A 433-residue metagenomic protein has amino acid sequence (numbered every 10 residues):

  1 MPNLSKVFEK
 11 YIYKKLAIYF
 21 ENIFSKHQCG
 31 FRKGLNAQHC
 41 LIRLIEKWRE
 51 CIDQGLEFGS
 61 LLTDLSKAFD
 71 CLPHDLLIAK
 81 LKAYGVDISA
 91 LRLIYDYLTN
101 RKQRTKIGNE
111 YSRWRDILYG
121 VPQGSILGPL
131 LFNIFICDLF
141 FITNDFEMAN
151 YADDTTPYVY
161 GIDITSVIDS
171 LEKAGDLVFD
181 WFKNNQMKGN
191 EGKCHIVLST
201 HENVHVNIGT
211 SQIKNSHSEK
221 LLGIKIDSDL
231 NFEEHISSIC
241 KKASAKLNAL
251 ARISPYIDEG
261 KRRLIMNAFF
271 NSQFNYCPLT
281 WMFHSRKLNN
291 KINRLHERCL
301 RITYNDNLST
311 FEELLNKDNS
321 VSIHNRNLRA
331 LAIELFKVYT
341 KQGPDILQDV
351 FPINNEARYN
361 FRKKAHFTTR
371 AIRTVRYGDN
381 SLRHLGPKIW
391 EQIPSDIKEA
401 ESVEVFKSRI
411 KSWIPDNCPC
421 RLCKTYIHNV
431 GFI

Functional and structural regions predicted by a protein language model:
M1-P122, V159: Conserved pre-catalytic core of RNA-dependent polymerases
M1-S5, C29-Q38, C51-D53, S66-D70 (+9 more regions): Conserved, non-catalytic sequence blocks in retroelement Pol enzymes and Pol-derived host proteins
I12, D64, L81, I94 (+12 more regions): Short, conserved catalytic/metal-binding micro-motifs enriched in Asp/Glu and His
Q28, F58-A68, I94, G120-G128 (+6 more regions): Catalytic palm active-site di-aspartate
L56-G59, N190-C194, I257-A268: Short amphipathic alpha-helical interface segments
K173, M187-E219: Short, conserved micro-motifs composed of acidic
I213-T280: Basic, alpha-helical interaction scaffolds
K287-I433: Short linear motifs embedded in intrinsically disordered, charge-biased segments
